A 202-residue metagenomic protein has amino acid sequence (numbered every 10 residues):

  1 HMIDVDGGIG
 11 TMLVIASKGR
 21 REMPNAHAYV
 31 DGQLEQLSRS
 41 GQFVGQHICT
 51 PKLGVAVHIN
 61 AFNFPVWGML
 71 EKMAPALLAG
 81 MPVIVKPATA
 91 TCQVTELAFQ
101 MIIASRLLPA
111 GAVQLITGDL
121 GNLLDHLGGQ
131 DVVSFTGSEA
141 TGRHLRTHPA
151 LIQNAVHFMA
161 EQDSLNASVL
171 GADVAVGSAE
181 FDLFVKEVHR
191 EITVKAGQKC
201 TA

Functional and structural regions predicted by a protein language model:
H1-G41, A88: N-terminal Rossmann-like NAD(P)+-binding subdomain of aldehyde/semialdehyde dehydrogenases
M12, T95-A98, H126-L127, L145: Hydrophobic packing residues within well-ordered alpha-helices of enzyme cores
Q36-F99: Substrate-binding/gating loop at the entrance of the active-site cleft, primarily in PLP-dependent aminotransferase-like
F43-Q46, V113-S134: A structured beta-alpha segment of the ubiquitous adenosine-cofactor-binding alpha/beta core
G54-V55, P109-V113: Short acidic capping loops at alpha-helix termini that bridge into adjacent secondary structure
A56, N63, T117-L124, G137-G142: Beta-loop-alpha module in the N-terminal Rossmann-like domain of NAD(P)-dependent dehydrogenases, especially those
V85, T117, A160-Q162: Hydrophobic residues in well-ordered beta-strands that form the structural core
A104-R106, G129-V132, A140-A202: ALDH superfamily catalytic-core signature
